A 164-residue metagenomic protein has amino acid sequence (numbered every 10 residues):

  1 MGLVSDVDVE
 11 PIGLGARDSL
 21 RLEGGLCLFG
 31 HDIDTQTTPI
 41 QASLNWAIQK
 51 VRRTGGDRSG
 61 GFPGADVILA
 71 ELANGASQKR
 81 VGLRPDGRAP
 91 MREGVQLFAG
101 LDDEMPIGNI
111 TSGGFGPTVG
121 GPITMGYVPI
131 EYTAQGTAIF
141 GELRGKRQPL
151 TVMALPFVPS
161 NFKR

Functional and structural regions predicted by a protein language model:
M1-R164: Conserved, structured C-terminal
